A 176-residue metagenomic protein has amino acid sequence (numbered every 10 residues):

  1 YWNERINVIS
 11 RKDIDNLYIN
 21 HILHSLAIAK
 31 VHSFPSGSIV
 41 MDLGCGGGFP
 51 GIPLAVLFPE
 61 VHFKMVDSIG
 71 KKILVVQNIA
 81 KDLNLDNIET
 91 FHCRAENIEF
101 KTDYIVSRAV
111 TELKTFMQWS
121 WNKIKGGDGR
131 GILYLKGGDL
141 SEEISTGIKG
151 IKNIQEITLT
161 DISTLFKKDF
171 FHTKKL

Functional and structural regions predicted by a protein language model:
Y1-M41, K71-F91: Class I SAM-dependent transferase core
G47-E60: Conserved SAM-binding loop of SAM-dependent methyltransferases across substrates and taxa, primarily the Class I
H62-D67: Conserved SAM-binding motif I beta-strand of class I
F91-N97: Conserved SAM/SAH-binding loop
V106: A conserved beta-strand element that flanks and buttresses the S-adenosyl-L-methionine
M117-G131: A short glycine-rich, Lys/Arg-flanked "PGG" loop and its adjoining helix->strand segment in the class I
D128-L140: Conserved beta-strand signature within the Rossmann-like core of class I S-adenosyl-L-methionine
D139-L176: Active-site capping/gating segments
